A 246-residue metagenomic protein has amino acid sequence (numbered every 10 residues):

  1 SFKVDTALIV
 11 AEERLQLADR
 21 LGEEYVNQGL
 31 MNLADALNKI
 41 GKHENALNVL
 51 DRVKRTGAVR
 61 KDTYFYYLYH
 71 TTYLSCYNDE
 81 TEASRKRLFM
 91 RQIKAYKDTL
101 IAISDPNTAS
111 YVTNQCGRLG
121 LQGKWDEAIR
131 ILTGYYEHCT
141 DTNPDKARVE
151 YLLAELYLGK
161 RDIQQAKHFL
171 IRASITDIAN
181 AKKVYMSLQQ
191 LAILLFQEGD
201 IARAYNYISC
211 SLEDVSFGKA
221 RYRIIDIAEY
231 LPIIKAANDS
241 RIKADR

Functional and structural regions predicted by a protein language model:
S1-K243: A "functional boundary" signal
